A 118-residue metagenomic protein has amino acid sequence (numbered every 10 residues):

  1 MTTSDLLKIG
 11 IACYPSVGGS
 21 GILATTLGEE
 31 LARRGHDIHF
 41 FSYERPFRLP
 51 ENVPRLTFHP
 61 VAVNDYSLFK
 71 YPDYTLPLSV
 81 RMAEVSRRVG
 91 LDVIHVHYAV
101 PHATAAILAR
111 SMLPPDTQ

Functional and structural regions predicted by a protein language model:
M1-F47, N52-H59: N-terminal subdomain of nucleotide-sugar transferases
T3-S4, S20, V53, D65 (+3 more regions): Generic N-terminal initiation segments characterized by hydrophobic and/or small/turn-forming residues
R48, V63-F69: A short acidic, often aromatic-flanked loop/helix-cap motif at beta-alpha or helix-coil junctions that lines enzyme
L68-V93, P101-L108, M112: An amphipathic, basic-hydrophobic alpha-helix
H97: Residues lining the SAM
P114-Q118: A short helix->loop->beta-strand "cap" motif at the edges of active sites that frequently abuts
